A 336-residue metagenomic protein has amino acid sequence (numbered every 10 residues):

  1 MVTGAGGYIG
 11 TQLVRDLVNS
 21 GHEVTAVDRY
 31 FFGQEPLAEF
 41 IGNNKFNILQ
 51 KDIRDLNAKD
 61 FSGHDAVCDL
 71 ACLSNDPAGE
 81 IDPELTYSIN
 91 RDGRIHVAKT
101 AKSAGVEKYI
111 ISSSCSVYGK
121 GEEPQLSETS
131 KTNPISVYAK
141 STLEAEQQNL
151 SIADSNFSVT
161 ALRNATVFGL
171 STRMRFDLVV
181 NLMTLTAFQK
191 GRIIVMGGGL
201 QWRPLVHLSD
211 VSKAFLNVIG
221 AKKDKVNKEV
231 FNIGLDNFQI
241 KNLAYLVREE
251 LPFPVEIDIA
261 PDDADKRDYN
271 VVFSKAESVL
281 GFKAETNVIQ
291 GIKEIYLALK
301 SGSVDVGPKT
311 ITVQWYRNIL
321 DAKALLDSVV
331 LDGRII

Functional and structural regions predicted by a protein language model:
M1-A66: N-terminal Rossmann/SDR dinucleotide-binding element
I53-I89: NAD(P)H-binding glycine-rich loop region in Rossmannoid oxidoreductase-like domains and their noncatalytic homologs
A71-C72, D82, Y87-R94, I110-S113 (+1 more regions): Short alpha-helix in the Rossmann-fold core of NAD(P)-dependent oxidoreductases
Y87, P124, S130, I135-L143 (+2 more regions): Short-chain dehydrogenase/reductase
I95-V137: Conserved Rossmann-fold NAD(P)-dependent oxidoreductase catalytic core, especially the SDR/UDP-sugar
Y118-G119, S136-V137, L162-L178: Flexible, glycine-rich beta-alpha linker
K120, N133-T160, F188-Q189: Active-site Tyr-X1-5-Lys
G191, M196-I336: C-terminal substrate-binding subdomain of Rossmann-fold SDR/epimerase-dehydratase oxidoreductases
